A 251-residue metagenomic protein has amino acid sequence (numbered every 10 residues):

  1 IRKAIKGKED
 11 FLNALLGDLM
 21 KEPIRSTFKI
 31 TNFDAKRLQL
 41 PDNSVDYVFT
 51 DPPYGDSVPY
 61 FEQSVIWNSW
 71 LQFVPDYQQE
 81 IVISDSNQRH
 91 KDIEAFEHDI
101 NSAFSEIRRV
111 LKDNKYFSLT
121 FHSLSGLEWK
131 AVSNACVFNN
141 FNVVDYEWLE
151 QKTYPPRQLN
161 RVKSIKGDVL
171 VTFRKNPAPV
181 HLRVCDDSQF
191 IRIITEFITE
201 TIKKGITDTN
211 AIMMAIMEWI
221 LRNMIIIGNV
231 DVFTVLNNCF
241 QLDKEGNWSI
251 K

Functional and structural regions predicted by a protein language model:
I1-P41, S57-R89, A103, L127-E128 (+6 more regions): Nucleic-acid modification enzymes, centered on SAM-dependent nucleic-acid methyltransferases
A35, Q39-Q63, I107-V110, H122 (+1 more regions): Conserved proline-anchored active-site loop of SAM-dependent methyltransferases that bridges a beta-strand
N68-L71, E97-K115, N134-N139: A short glycine-rich, Lys/Arg-flanked "PGG" loop and its adjoining helix->strand segment in the class I
Q88-E97: Catalytic cores of eukaryotic secretory-pathway lumenal/extracellular enzymes that build and remodel glycoconjugates
S118-S125: Conserved short loop/turn motifs at secondary-structure junctions
I202-T207, M224-I227: Charged, low-complexity interaction regions
V230-K251: Charged low-complexity interaction tracts in eukaryotic proteins
